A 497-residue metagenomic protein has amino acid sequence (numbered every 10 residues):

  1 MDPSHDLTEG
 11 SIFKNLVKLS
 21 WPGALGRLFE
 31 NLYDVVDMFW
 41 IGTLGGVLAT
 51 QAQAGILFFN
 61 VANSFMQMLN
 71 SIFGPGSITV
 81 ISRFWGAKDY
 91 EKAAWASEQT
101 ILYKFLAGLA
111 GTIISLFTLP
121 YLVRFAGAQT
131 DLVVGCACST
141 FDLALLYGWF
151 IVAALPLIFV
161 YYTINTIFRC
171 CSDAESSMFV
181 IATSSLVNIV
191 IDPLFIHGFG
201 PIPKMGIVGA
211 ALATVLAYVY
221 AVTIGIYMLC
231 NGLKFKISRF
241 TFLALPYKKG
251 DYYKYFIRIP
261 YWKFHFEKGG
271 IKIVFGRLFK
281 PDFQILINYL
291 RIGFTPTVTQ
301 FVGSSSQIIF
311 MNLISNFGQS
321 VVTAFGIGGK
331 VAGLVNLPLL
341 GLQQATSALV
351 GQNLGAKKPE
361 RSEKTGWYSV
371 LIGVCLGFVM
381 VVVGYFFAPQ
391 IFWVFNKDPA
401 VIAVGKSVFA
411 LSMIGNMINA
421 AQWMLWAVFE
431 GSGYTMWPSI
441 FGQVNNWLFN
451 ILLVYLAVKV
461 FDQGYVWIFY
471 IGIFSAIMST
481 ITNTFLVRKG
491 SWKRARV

Functional and structural regions predicted by a protein language model:
M1-S20, I81-A154, I202-G293, V350-G415 (+1 more regions): Short alpha-helical transmembrane segments in multi-pass integral membrane proteins
L7-F39, T43-V47, N60-G76, V80 (+6 more regions): N-terminal transmembrane alpha-helices
K18-M38, F150, S184, A217-A221 (+5 more regions): Transmembrane helical elements of multi-pass membrane transporters/channels
A24, L28, L32, V36 (+18 more regions): Generic alpha-helical transmembrane segments of integral inner-membrane proteins, especially permease/transport modules
L25, D37-I41, I56, A62 (+24 more regions): Hydrophobic/aromatic residues within transmembrane alpha-helices of membrane transport systems, especially the TMDs
G26, S71-G74, F150-R169, S177-N188 (+6 more regions): Short runs within selected transmembrane alpha-helices of multi-pass transporters and secretion channels
L28, L32-A54, V123-C138, I196-M205 (+7 more regions): Helix-terminus/linker motif at the lipid-water interface of multi-pass membrane proteins
Q53-L116, I158-S177, A324-A388, N419-F441: Small-residue-rich hydrophobic transmembrane alpha-helices
